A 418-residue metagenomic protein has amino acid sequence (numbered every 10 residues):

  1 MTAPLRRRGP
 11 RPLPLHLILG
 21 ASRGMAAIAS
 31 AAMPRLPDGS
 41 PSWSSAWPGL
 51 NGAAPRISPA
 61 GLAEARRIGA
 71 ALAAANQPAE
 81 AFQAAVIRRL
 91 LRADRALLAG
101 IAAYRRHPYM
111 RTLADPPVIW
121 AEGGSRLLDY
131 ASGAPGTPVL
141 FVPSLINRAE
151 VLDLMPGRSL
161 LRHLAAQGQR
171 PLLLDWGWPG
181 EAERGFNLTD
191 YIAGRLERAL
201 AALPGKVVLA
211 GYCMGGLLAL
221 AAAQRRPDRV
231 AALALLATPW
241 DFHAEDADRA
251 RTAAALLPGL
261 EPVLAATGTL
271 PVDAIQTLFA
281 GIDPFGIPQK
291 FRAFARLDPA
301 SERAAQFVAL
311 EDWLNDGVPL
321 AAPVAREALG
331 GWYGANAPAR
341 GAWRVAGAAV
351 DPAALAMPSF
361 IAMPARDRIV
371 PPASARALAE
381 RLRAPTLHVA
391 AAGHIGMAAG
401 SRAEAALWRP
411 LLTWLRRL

Functional and structural regions predicted by a protein language model:
T2-A73, P204-G205, L218-P323: Alpha/beta-hydrolase-fold enzymes
Y104-R105, T112-G180: Short, surface-exposed "cap/lid" segments of acyl-processing enzymes
G185-A202: Alpha/beta-hydrolase active-site loop
A210-A219: Gly/Ala-rich beta-loop-alpha elbow adjacent to hydrolase catalytic centers
L355, I361-M363, D367: Short beta-strand/loop motif that positions the catalytic acidic residue of the alpha/beta-hydrolase fold
M357, P371-E380: Short alpha-helix in the alpha/beta-hydrolase fold that links the catalytic acid
I369-P372, A392-A406: Catalytic histidine-centered segment of alpha/beta-hydrolase-like enzymes
A379-G396: Catalytic histidine neighborhood in serine/cysteine hydrolases with alpha/beta-hydrolase-type architecture
